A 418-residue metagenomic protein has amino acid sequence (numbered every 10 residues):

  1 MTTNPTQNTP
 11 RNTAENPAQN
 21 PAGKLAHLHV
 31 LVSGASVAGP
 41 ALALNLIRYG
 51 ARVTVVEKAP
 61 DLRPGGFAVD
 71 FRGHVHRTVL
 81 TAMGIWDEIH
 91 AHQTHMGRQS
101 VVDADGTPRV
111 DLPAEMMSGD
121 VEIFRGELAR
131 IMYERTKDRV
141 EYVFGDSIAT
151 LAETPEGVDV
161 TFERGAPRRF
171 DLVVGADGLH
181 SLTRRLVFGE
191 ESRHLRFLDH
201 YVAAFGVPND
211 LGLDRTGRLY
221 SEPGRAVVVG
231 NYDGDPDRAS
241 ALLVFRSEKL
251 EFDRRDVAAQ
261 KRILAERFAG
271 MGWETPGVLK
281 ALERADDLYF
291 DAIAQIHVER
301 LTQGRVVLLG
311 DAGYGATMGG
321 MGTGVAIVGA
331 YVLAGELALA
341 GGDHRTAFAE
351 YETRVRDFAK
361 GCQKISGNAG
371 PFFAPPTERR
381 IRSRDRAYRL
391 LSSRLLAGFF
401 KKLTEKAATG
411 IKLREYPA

Functional and structural regions predicted by a protein language model:
T2, P21-V30, N45-Y49, R72-A204 (+3 more regions): Conserved N-terminal helical subregion
T2-R11, E15-L28, T302, M318-G320 (+1 more regions): C-terminal helical "tail/cap" subdomain of flavin- and related membrane-associated enzymes
V30-R52, V56-P60, V174-G175, D286-A374: Conserved mid-domain beta->alpha element of the FAD-binding
L62-G66: A short beta-to-alpha transition loop/helix N-cap that caps and shapes the active-site region
E153-T154, G230-G234: Short beta-strand micro-motifs enriched in acidic
V158, A226-V227, P236-A239: Hydrophobic residues embedded in beta-strands of well-ordered beta-sheets
D199-Y232, D253-R255: Flavin-dependent oxidoreductases
N209, P223, D233-D237, F245-G319 (+1 more regions): FAD/FMN-dependent oxidoreductases across multiple families
